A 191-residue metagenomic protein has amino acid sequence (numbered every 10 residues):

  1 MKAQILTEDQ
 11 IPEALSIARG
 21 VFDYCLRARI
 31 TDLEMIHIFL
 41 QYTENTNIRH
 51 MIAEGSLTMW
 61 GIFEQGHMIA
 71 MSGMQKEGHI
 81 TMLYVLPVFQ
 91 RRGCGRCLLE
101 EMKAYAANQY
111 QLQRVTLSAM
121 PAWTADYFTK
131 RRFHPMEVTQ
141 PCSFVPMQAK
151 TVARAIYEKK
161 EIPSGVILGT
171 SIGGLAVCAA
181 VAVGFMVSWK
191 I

Functional and structural regions predicted by a protein language model:
K2-I17, L26-R27: A short beta-loop-alpha structural element at the N-terminal edge of CoA-dependent acyl/N-acetyltransferase catalytic
F22-N47: Conserved GNAT-fold acetyl-CoA-binding loop/helix
T43-W60, H79: A short helix-loop-beta-strand connector motif used in the catalytic cores of GNAT acetyltransferases and, in some
S56-A70, Q75: Conserved beta-hairpin
I62, F89, G93-E101: Conserved acetyl-CoA pyrophosphate-binding loop and the N-cap/start of the following alpha-helix in GNAT-like
Q75-V88: Conserved acetyl-CoA binding element of GNAT-fold acetyltransferases
R96, M120-V138, C142: Conserved active-site alpha-helix within GNAT-family acetyltransferase domains
A106-M120: Conserved GNAT acetyl-CoA-binding A-motif
